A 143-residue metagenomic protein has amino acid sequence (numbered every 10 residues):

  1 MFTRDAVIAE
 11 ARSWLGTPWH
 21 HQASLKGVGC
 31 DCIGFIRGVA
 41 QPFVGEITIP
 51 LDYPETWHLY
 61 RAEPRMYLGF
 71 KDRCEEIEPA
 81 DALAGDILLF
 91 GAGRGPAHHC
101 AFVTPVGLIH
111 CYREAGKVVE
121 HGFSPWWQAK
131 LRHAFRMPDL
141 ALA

Functional and structural regions predicted by a protein language model:
M1-T17, G122-A143: Non-catalytic ligand/cofactor/substrate-binding and regulatory segments of enzyme domains
F2-I8, P50-K117, F123: ...with weaker cross-activation on analogous glycine-rich loops/strands in unrelated enzymes
W19, D72-E78, K130-H133: Short secondary-structure junctions
W19-S24, I47-L51: Surface-exposed patches in mature extracellular/periplasmic domains of secreted proteins
S24-F43: Active-site nucleophilic cysteine motif
K26, A115, P138-A141: Residue-level detector of flexible, active-site-proximal loop/helix-junction positions within diverse enzyme catalytic
A40-I49, I109: Bacterial peptidoglycan biogenesis and beta-lactam-recognition machinery
